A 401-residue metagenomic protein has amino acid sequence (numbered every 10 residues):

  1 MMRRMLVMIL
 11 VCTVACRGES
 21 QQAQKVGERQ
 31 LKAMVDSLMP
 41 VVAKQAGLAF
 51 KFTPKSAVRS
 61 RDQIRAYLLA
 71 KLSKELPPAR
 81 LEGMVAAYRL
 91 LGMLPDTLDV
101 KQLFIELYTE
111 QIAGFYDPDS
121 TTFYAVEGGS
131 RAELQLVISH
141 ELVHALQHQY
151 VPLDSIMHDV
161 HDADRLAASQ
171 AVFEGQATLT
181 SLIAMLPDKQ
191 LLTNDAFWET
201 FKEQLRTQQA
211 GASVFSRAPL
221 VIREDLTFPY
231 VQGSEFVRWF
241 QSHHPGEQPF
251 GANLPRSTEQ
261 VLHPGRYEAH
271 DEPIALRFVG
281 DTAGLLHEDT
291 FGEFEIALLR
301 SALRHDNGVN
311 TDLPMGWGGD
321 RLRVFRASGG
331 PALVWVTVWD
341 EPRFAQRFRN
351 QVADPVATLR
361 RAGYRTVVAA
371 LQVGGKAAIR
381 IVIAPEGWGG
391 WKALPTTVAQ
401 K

Functional and structural regions predicted by a protein language model:
C16-E19: Bacterial signal peptide processing site
Q22, A33-A132: Auxiliary, metal-adjacent structural segments of Zn-dependent hydrolase domains
L38, H148-D154, H158-T207: Post-HExxH zinc-binding segment in Zn-dependent metallohydrolases
V42, L136-L153, A177-T178, E341: Active-site recognition of the HExxH zinc-binding catalytic motif
K51-K71, V160-D164, D195-E203, P255-R256: Acidic helix-start/capping segments at beta-turn-to-alpha-helix junctions
T122-S139, D162-S169: Short pre-active-site segment immediately N-terminal to the catalytic Zn-binding motif
A210-G330, V336: Pan-zinc metallopeptidase signature
G318-K401: C-terminal soluble interaction/assembly domains
